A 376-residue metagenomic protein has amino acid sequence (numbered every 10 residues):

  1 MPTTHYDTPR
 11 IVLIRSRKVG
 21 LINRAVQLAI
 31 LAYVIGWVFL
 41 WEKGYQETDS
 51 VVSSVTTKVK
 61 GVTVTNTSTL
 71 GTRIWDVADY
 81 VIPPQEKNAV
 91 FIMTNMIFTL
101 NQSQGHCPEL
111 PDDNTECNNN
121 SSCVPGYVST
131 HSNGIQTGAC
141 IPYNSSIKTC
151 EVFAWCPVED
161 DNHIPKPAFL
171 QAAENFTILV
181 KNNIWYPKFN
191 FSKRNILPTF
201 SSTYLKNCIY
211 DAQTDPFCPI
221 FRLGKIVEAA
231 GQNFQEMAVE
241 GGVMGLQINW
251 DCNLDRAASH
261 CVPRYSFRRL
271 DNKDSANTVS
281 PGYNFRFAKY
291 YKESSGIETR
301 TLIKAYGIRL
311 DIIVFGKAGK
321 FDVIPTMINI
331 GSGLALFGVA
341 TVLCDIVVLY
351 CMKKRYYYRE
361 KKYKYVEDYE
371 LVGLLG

Functional and structural regions predicted by a protein language model:
M1-D79, G331, G338-Y363, E367-G376: Membrane-anchoring signal-anchor transmembrane alpha-helices and their immediate flanking context
D7, I11, V26, A229 (+2 more regions): Hydrophobic alpha-helical segments with strong N-terminal bias
P9, S16, G20, G241 (+2 more regions): Eukaryote-biased feature marking scaffold/signaling PDZ-domain proteins and nuclear chromatin regulators
R17, D255, F315: An acidic- and aromatic-residue-enriched active-site/binding cleft used to recognize and process polar
L21, F234-E236, S294-I297: Eukaryotic intrinsically disordered and solvent-exposed regulatory patches
L28, A32, G36-R268: Long, solvent-exposed, non-transmembrane segments immediately flanking or lying between transmembrane helices
V262-G376: Membrane-proximal extracellular juxtamembrane segment immediately upstream of a following transmembrane helix
